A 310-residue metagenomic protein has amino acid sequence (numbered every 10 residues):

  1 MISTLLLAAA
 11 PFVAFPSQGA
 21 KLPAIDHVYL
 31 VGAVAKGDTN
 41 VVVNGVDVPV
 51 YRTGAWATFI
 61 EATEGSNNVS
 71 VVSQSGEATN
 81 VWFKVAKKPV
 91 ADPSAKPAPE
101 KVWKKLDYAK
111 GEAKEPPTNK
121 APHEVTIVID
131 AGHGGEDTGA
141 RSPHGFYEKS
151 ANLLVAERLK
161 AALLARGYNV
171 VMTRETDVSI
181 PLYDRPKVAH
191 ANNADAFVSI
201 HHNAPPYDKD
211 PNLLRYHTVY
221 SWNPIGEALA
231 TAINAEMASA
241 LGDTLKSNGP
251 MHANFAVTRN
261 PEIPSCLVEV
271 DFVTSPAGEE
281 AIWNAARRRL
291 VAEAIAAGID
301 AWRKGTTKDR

Functional and structural regions predicted by a protein language model:
I2-R310: Catalytic-site microenvironment of enzymes that process N-acetyl-hexosamine-containing cell-wall polysaccharides
